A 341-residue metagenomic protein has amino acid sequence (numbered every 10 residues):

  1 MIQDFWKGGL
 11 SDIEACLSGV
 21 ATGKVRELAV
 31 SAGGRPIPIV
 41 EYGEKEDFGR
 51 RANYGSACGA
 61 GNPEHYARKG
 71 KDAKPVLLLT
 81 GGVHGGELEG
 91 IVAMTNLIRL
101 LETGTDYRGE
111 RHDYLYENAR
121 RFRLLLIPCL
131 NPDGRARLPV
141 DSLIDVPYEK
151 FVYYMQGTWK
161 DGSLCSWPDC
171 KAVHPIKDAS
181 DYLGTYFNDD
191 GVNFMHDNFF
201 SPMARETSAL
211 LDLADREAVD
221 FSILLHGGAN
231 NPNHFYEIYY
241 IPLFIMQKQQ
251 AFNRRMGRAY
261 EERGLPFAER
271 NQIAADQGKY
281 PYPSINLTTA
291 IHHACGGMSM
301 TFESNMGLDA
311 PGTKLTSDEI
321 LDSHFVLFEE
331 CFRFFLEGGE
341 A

Functional and structural regions predicted by a protein language model:
M1-G59: Short glycine- and acidic-rich boundary segments immediately preceding or forming the N-terminal edge of structured
M1-S18, K24, L77, R108 (+1 more regions): C-terminal accessory segments enriched in acidic
P38-I39, P63-R68, L287-H293: Short, surface-exposed beta-strand/loop micro-motifs that present aromatic residues
F48-R51, L88, A136, P202-M203 (+1 more regions): Short, solvent-exposed loop/turn elements at domain surfaces
C58-K74, S323-F334: Short, cationic low-complexity segments
K74, L88-I245: Active-site/substrate-binding loop(s) of hydrolase catalytic cores
K74-G81: Short beta-strand element of the alpha/beta-hydrolase
H84: Conserved phosphate/anionic-ligand binding catalytic regions in large, soluble enzymes, centered on
